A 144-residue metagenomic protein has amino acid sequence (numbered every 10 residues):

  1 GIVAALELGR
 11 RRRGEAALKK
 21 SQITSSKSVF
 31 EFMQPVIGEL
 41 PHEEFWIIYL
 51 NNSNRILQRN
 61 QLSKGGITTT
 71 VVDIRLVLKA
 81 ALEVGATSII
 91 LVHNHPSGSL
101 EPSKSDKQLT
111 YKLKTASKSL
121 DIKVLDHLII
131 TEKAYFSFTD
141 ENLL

Functional and structural regions predicted by a protein language model:
G1-I23, K27: Alpha-helical interaction/regulatory segments in DNA maintenance proteins
E31, S63-L144: Active-site-proximal loop/helix of nucleotide/amide-processing enzymes and allied scaffolds
G38-P41: Short loop/turn motifs at secondary-structure junctions and domain boundaries
E44-W46, L125: Short loop/turn microsegments at loop-to-beta-strand junctions
W46-I47, I89: Conserved active-site beta-strand-loop modules that form the wall/rim of enzyme catalytic pockets and either contain
N51: Short, acidic, Ser/Thr-enriched surface-loop or helix-capping motifs
